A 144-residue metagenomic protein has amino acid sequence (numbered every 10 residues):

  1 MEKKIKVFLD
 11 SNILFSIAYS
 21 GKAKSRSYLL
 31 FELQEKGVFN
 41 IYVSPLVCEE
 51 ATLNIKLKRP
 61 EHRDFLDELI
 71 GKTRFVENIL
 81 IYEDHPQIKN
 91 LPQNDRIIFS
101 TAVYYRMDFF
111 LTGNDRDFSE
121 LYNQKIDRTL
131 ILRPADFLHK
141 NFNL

Functional and structural regions predicted by a protein language model:
M1-I41: Short, well-structured N-terminal submotif of metal-dependent ribonuclease cores
K6, N40, F110, T129-L130: A residue-level structural signature of the nucleotidyltransferase/glycosyltransferase Rossmann-like core
L9-S11, S44, N114, R133: A secondary-structure boundary/capping signal
I13-L14, V47, I98, R116-F118 (+1 more regions): Alpha-helix capping/helix-boundary segments
S16-A18, N54, L121, K140-N141: Residues that scaffold the ATP/ADP-binding catalytic core of kinase and kinase-like folds
E32-P86: PIN-domain endoribonuclease scaffold, especially VapC-family toxins
R74-G113: Active-site neighborhoods of divalent-metal-dependent phosphate/nucleic-acid chemistry enzymes
K89, F109, D115-L144: Acidic, PIN/NYN-like endoribonuclease modules and their adjacent C-terminal/linker elements
